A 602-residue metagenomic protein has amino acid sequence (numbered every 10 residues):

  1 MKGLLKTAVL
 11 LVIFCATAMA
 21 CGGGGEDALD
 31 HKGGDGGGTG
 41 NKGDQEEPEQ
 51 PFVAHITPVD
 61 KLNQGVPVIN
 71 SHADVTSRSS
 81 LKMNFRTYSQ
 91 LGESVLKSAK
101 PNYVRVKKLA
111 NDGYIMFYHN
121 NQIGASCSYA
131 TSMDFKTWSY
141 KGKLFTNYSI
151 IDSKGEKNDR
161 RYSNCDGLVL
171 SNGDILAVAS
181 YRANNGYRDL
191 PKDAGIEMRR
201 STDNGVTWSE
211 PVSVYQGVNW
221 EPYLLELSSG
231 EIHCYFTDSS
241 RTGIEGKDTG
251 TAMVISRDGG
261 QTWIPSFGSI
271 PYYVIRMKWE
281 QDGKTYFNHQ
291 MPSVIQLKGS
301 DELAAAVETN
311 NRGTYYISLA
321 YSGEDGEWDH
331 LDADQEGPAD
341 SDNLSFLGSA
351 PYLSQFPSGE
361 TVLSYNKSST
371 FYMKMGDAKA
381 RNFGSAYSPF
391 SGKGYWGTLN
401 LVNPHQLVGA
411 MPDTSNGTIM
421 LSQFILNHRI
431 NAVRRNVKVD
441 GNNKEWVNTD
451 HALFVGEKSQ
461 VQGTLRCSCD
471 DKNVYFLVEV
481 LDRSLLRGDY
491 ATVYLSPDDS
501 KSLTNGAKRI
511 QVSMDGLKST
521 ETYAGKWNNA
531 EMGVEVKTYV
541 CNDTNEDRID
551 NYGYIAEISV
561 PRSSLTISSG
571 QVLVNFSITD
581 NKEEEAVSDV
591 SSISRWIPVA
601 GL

Functional and structural regions predicted by a protein language model:
M1-M19: Sec-dependent bacterial lipoprotein signal peptides
A16-V59: Bacterial Sec-dependent N-terminal signal peptides
Q50-R429: Asp-box/BNR beta-propeller blade signature and adjacent active/binding-site loops in extracellular glycan-interacting
H119-N121, E479-R483, S563: Solvent-exposed strand-to-loop "edge" motifs in beta-rich extracellular domains
I430-D440, Y494-Y523, R562-L602: Acidic/polar low-complexity flexible segments
G441, N473-L481, Y554-P561: Short, well-ordered beta-strand segments enriched in hydrophobic/aromatic residues
A452-A524, K582-E583: Surface-exposed, glycine/proline- and aromatic-rich loop segments on solvent-exposed faces across compartments
T504-G553: Glycine-aromatic-enriched beta-strand/loop faces of beta-sandwich-type recognition domains, especially lectin-like
